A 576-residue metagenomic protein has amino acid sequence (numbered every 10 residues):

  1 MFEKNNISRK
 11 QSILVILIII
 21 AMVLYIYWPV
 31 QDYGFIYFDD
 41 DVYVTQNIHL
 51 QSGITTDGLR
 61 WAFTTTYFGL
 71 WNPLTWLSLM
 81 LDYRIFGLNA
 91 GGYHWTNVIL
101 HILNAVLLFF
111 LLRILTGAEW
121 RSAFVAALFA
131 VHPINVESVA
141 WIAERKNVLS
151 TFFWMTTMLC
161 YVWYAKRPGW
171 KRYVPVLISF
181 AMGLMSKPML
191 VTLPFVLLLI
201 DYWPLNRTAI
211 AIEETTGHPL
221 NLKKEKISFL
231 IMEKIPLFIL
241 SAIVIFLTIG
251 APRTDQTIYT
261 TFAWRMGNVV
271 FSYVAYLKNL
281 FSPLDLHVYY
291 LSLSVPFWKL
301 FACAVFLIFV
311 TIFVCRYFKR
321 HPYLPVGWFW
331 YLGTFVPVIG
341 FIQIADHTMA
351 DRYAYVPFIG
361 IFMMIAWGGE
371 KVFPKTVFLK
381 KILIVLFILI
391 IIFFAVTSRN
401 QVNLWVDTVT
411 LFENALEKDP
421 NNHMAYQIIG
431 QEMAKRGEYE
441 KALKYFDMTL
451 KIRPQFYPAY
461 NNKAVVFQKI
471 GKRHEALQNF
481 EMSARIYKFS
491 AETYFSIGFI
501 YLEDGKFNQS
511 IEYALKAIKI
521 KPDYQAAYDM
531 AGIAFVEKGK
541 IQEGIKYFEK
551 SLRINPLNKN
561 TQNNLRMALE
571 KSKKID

Functional and structural regions predicted by a protein language model:
M1-V465, K469-G471, Q478-E481, R485-Y487 (+2 more regions): Polytopic membrane enzymes that build or remodel cell-surface glycoconjugates and lipids
M424, Y457-P458, A491-E492, Q525-A526 (+1 more regions): Boundary/linker segments of alpha-helical solenoid repeat arrays
K435, K469-I470, E503, E537 (+1 more regions): Register position in tetratricopeptide repeats
V465, K469, E492-F507, E512-A514 (+1 more regions): Alpha-helical adaptor scaffolds
I545, E549, R553-D576: Terminal, low-structured helical/coil segments at or just beyond the last alpha-helical repeat
